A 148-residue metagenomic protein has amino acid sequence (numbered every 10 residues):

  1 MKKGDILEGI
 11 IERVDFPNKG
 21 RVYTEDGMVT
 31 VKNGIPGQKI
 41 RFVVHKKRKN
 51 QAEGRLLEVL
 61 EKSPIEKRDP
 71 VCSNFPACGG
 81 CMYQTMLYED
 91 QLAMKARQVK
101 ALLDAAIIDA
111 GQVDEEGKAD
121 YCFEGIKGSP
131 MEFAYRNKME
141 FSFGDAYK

Functional and structural regions predicted by a protein language model:
M1-K148: Non-catalytic accessory regions of SAM-dependent methyltransferases
